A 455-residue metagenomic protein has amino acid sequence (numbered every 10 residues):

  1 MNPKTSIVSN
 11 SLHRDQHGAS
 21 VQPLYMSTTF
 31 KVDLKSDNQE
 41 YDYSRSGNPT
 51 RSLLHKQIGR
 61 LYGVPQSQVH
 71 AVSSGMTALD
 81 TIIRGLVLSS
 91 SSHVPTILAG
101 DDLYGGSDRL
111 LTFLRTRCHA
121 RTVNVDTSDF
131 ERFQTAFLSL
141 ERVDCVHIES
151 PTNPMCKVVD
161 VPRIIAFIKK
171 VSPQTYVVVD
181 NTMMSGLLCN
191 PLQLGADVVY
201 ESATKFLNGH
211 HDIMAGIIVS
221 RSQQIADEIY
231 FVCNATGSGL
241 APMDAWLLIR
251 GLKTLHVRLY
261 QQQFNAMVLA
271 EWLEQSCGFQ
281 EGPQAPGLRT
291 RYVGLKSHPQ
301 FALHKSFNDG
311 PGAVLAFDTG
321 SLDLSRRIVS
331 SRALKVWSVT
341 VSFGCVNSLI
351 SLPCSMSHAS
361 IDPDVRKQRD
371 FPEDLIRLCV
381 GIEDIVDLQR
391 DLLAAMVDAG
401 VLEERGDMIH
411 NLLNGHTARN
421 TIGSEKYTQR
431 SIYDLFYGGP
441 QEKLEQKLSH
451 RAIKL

Functional and structural regions predicted by a protein language model:
M1-Q16, S20-K56, R60, G85-S90 (+3 more regions): Non-catalytic terminal extensions of PLP-dependent enzymes
I7-S9, H13-Q16, L61, Q68-A285 (+5 more regions): Conserved PLP-enzyme active-site core in the AAT-like
